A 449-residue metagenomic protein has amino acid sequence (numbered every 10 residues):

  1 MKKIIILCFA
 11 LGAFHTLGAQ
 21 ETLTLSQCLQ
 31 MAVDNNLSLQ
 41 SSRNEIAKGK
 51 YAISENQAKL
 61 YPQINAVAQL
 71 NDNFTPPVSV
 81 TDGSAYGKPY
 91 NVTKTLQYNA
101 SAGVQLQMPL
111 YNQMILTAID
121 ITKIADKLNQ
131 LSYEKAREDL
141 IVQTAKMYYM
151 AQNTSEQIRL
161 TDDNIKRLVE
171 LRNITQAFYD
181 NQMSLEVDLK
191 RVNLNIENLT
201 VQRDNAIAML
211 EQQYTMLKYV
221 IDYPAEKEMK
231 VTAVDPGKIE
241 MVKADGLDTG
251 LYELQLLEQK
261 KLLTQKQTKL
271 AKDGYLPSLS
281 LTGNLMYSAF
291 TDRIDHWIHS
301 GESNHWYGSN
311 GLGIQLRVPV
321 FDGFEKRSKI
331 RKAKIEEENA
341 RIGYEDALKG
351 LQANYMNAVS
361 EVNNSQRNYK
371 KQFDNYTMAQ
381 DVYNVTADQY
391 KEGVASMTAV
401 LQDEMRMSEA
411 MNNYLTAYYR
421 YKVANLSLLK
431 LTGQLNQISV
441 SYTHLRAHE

Functional and structural regions predicted by a protein language model:
I4-G12: Sec-dependent N-terminal signal peptides
G18-N65, Q69, T75, A225 (+3 more regions): Bacterial Sec-pathway N-terminal export signals of envelope proteins
Q40-N44, Q57-A58, L110-R137, V187 (+3 more regions): Sec/SRP-type N-terminal targeting helices
Y51, R137-G250, E361, M407: Periplasmic alpha-helical coiled-coil/stalk elements that build and connect Gram-negative outer-membrane
S54, Q105, Q267-L270, Q315: Outer-membrane beta-barrel architecture
V67-V104, G237, T282-V318, Y442: Small/polar, glycine/serine/threonine/aspartate-rich low-complexity segments that form flexible
Y179-M183, Y390-V394, L431: A short glycine-centered flexible hinge/capping loop motif at secondary-structure junctions
A225, N413-R446: Acidic, low-complexity, intrinsically disordered peripheral segments
